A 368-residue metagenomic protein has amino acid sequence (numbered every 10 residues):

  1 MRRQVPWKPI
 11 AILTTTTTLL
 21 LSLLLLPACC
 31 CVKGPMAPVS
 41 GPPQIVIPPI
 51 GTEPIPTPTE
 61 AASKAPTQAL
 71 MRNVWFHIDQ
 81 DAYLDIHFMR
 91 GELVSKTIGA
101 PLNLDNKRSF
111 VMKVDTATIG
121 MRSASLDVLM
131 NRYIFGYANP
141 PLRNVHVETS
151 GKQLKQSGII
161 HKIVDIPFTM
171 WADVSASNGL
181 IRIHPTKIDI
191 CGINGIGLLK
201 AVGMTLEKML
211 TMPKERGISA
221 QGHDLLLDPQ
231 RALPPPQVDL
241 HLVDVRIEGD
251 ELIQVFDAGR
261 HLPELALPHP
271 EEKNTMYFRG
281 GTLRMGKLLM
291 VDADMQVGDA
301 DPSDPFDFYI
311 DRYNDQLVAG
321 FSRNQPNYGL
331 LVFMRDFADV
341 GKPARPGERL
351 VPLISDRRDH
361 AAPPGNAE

Functional and structural regions predicted by a protein language model:
M1-P9: N-terminal secretory signal peptides that target proteins for export/translocation
K8-L21: Sec-dependent N-terminal signal peptides
L24: Short polybasic linear motifs
P27-A28: C-terminal motif of bacterial Sec signal peptides marking the signal peptidase cleavage site
C31-V32: Short, conserved catalytic or interaction motifs in soluble domains
P38-E368: Extracellular/lumenal and peripheral-membrane lipid-interaction modules
